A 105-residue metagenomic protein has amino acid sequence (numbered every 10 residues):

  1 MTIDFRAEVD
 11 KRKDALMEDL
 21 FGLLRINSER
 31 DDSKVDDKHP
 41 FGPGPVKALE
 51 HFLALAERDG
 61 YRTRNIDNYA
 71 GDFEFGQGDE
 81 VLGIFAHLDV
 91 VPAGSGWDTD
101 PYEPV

Functional and structural regions predicted by a protein language model:
M1-E8, Q77-I84: Short charge-dense sequence patches
T2-R6, D10-P43: N-terminal capping segment at the start of a domain
F5-A7, R12-K13, P45-K47, A56-E57 (+1 more regions): Short secondary-structure boundary micro-motifs
A15, R30-D32, D72, G94-W97 (+1 more regions): A generic structural micro-environment signature that highlights single residues at secondary-structure boundaries
M17-L20, G78-D79, P101: A structure-centric signal for secondary-structure junctions around beta-strands
S33-E80, P104: A non-catalytic alpha/beta surface segment that caps or lines the substrate-entry region of metallo-dependent hydrolase
V81-V105: Active-site metal-coordination/substrate-binding segment of hydrolases, especially metallo-dependent peptidases
